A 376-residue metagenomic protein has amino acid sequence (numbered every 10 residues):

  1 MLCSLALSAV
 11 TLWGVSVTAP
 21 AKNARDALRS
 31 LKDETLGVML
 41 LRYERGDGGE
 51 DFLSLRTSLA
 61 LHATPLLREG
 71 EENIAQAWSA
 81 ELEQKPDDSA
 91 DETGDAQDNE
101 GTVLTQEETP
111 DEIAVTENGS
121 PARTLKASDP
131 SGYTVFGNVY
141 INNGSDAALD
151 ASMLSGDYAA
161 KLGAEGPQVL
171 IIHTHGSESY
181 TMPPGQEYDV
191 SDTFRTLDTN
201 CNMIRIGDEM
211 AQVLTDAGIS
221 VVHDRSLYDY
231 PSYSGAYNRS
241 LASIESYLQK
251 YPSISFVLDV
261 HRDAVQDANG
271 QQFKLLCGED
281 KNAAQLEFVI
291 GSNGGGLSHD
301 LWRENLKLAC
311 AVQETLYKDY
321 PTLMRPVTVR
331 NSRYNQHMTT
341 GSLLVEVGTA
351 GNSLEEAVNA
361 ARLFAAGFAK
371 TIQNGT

Functional and structural regions predicted by a protein language model:
C3-S253, A264-Q266, G270, R362 (+1 more regions): N-terminal catalytic or cofactor-binding beta/alpha core of small enzyme domains
E165-Q168, A217, I254-F256, N282-L286 (+1 more regions): Envelope-exposed proteins and targeting segments
L170-H173, V221-H223, F256-D259, E287-I290 (+2 more regions): Structural recognition of the beta-strand scaffold that forms the well-ordered cores of secreted hydrolase catalytic
G176-S179, L227-P231, R262-D267, N293-G296 (+2 more regions): Solvent-exposed loop/turn segments at secondary-structure junctions within structured extracellular/periplasmic domains
V190-T193, V265-D300: A short, glycine/acidic-enriched catalytic loop
I244, N269-L276, T328-R333: Alpha-helical scaffolding within the catalytic cores of extracellular/periplasmic polymer-degrading hydrolases
L301-T328: Active-site-adjacent substrate-binding region of metalloamidase/peptidase-like peptide-processing proteins
M324-T376: Active-site-adjacent mobile loop/cap segments within catalytic or ligand-binding domains
